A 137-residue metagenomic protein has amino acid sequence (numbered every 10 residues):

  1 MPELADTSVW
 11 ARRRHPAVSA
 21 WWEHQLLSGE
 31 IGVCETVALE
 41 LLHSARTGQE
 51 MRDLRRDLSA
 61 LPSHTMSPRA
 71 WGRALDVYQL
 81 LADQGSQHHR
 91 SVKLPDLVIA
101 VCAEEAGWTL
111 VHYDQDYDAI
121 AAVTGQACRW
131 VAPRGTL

Functional and structural regions predicted by a protein language model:
M1, V101-L137: Acidic, PIN/NYN-like endoribonuclease modules and their adjacent C-terminal/linker elements
M1-V33, L42-R56: Short, well-structured N-terminal submotif of metal-dependent ribonuclease cores
A5-D6, C34, S91-K93, W130-L137: Histidine- and aromatic-rich ligand-binding microenvironments
D6-T7, V37, Y113: A secondary-structure boundary/capping signal
W10, A38-L41, W71, Y117-D118: A generic structural signal for short hydrophobic patches within well-formed alpha-helices
P16, S44, V77, V123-T124: Residue-level signal for well-ordered alpha-helical positions
G48-R52, A82, A127-V131: Short, hinge-like loop/turn segments at secondary-structure boundaries
S63-V111: Active-site neighborhoods of divalent-metal-dependent phosphate/nucleic-acid chemistry enzymes
